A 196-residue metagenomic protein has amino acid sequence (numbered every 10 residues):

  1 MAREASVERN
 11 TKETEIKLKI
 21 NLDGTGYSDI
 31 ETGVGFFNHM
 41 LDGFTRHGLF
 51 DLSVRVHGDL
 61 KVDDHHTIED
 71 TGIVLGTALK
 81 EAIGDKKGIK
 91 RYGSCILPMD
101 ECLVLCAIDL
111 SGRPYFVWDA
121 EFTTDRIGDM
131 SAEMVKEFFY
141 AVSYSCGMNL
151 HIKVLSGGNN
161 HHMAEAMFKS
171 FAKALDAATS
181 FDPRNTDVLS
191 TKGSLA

Functional and structural regions predicted by a protein language model:
M1-A196: N-terminal intrinsically disordered, cationic/polar leader segments that include organellar targeting peptides
